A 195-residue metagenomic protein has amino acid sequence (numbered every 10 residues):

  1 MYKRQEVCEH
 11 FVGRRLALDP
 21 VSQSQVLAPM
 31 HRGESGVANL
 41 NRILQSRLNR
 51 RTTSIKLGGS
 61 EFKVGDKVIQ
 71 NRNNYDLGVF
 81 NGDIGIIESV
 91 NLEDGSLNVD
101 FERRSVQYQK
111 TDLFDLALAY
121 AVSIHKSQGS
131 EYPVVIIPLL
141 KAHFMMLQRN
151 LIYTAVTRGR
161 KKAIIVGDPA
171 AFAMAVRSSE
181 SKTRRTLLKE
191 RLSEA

Functional and structural regions predicted by a protein language model:
K3-L77, E88: Conserved helicase motor core of P-loop NTPases
F80: Conserved flavin/dinucleotide-binding core of flavoenzymes
D83-A195: C-terminal accessory regions
